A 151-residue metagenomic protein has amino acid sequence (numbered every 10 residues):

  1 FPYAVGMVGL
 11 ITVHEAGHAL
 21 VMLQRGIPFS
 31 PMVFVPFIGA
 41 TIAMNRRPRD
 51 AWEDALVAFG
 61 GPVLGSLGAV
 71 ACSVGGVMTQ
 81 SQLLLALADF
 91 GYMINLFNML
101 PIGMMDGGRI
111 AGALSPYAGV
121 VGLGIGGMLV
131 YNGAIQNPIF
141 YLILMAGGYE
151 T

Functional and structural regions predicted by a protein language model:
F1-T151: Hydrophobic transmembrane alpha-helices and their immediate loop junctions in multi-pass integral membrane proteins
